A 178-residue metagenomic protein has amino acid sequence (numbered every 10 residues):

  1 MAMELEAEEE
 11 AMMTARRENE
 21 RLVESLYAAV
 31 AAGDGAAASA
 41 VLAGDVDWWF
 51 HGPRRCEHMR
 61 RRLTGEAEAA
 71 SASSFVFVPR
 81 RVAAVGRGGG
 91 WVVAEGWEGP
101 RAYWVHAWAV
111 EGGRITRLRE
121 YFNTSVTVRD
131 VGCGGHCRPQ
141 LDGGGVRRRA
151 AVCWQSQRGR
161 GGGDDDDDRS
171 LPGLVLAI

Functional and structural regions predicted by a protein language model:
M1-I178: C-terminal and inter-domain tail/linker signature
